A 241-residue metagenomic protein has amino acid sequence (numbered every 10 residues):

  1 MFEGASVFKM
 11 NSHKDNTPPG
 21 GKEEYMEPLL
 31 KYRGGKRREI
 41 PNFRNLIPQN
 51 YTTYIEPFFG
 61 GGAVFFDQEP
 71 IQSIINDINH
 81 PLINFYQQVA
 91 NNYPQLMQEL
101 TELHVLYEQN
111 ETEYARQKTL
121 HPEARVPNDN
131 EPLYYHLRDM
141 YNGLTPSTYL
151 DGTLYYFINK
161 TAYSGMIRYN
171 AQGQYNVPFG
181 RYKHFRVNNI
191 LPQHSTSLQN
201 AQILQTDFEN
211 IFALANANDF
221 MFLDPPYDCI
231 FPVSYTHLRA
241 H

Functional and structural regions predicted by a protein language model:
F2, V7-P48: S-adenosyl-L-methionine
Y25-L29, Q193-L198, Y235: Short, basic, glycine/proline-bearing loop/turn elements
R37-R44, V187-L191, Q205, E209: Short, well-ordered alpha-helical scaffold segments within catalytic/effector domains
F43, Y54-Q68, Q72-H80, Y156 (+4 more regions): Conserved proline-anchored active-site loop of SAM-dependent methyltransferases that bridges a beta-strand
I71-Q199: Class I S-adenosyl-L-methionine-dependent methyltransferase module
L191-N216, F222: A mid-sequence, solvent-exposed acidic-amphipathic segment
T236-H241: Conserved small/polar residues in nucleotide/adenosyl-binding loops
